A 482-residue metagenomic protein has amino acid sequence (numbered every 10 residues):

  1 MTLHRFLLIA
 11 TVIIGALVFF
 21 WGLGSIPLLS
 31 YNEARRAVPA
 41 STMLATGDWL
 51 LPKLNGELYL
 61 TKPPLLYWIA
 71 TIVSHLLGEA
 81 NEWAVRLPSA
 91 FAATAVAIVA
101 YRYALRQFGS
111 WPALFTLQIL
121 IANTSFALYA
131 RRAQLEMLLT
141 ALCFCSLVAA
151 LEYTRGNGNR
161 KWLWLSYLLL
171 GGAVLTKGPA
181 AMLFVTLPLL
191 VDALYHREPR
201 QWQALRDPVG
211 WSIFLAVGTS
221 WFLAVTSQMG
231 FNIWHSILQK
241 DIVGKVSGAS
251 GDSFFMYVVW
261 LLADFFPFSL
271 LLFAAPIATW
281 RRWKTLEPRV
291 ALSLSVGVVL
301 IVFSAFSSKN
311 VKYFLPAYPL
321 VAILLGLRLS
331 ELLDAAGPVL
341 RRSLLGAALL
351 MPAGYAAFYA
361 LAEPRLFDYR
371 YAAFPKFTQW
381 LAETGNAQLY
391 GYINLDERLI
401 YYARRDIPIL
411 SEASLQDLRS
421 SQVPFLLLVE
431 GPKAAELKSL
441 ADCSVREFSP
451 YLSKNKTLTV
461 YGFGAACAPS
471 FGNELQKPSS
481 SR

Functional and structural regions predicted by a protein language model:
M1-A335, E363-P364, R405, S449-T457: Membrane-integral, polyisoprenol-dependent glycosyltransferases of the GT-C/oligosaccharyltransferase superfamily
L7, I26-P27, T71, S343-L349 (+2 more regions): Short low-complexity stretches enriched in small and charged residues
V12, V99, S220-W221, T285 (+3 more regions): A broad, low-specificity signal for short, low-complexity segments enriched in glycine/proline and polar/charged
A16, G354-P478: Short periplasmic/luminal acceptor-recognition loop of GT-C membrane glycosyltransferases, typified by
N232-I233, V339, K376, E436: Exposed alpha-helical structural elements
R289, A317, V321, R341 (+5 more regions): Alpha-helix N-cap/loop-to-helix boundary motif
L329-A360: Signature aromatic-anchored transmembrane alpha helix within multi-pass, membrane-resident enzymes that catalyze glycan
